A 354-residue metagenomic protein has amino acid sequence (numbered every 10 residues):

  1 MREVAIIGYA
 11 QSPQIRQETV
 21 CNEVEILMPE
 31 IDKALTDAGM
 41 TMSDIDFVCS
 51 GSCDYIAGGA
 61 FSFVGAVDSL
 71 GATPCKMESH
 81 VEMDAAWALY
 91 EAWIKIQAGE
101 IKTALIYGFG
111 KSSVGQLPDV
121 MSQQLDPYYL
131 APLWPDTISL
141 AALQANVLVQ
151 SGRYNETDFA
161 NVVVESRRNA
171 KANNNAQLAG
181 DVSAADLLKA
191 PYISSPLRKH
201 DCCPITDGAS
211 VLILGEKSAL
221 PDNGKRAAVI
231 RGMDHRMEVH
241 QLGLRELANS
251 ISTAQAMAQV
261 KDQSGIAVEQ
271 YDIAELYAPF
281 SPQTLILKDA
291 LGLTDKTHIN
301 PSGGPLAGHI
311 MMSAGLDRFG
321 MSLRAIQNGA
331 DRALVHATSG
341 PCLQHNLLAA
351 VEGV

Functional and structural regions predicted by a protein language model:
E3-T19: Generic N-terminal amphipathic, Lys/Arg-enriched alpha-helix
V20-C21, M28-P29, L35, D54-L105 (+2 more regions): Claisen-condensing/thiolase-fold acyl-transfer catalytic domains that form or cleave C-C bonds in fatty acid
K33-D44: Signal peptide-proximal N-terminal region of secreted/periplasmic/extracellular or secretory-lumen proteins
T41, S50-A57: Short active-site-proximal "capping" loops at secondary-structure junctions
M42-S43, Y154-D158, N173-A179, R226-A227 (+2 more regions): Flexible, glycine/charged-enriched surface loops at secondary-structure junctions
A104-G152: Flexible glycine-/small-residue-enriched beta->alpha junction loops that bind anionic phosphate/pyrophosphate groups
S112-Q116, R167-N173, C342-L343: Short, well-ordered, mixed-charge alpha-helical segments that flank or form enzyme active sites
P135-P196: Glycine-rich, mobile lid/loop segments that gate access to catalytic sites or pores
